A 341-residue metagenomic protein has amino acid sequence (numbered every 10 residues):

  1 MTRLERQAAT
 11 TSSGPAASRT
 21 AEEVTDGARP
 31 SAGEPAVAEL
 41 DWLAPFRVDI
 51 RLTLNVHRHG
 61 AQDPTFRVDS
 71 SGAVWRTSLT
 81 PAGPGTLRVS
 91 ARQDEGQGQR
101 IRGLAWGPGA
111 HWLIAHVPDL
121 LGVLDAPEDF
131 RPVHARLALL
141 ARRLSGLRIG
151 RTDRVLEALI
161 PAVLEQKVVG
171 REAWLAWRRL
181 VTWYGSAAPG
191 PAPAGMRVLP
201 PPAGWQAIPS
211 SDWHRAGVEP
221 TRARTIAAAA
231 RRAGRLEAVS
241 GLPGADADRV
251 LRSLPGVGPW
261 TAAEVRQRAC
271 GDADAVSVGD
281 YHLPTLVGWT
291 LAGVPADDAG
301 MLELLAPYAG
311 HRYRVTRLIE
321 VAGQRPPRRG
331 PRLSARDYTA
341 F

Functional and structural regions predicted by a protein language model:
M1-F341: HhH-family (HhH-GPD) DNA N-glycosylase catalytic core used in base-excision repair
